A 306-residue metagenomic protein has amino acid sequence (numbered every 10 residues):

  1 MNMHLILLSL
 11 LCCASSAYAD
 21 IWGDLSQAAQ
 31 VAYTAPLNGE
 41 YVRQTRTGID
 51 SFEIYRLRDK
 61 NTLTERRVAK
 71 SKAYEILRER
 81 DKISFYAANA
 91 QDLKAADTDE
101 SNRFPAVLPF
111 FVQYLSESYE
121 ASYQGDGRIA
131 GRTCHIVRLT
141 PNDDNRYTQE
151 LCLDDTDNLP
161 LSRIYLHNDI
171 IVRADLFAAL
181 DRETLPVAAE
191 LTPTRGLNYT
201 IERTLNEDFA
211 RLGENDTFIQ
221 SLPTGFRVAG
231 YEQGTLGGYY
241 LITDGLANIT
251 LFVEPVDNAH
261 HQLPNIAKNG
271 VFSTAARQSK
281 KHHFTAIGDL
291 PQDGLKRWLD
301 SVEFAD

Functional and structural regions predicted by a protein language model:
N2-S9: Sec-dependent signal peptide recognition, specifically the positively charged N-region followed immediately by
S9-L11, S16-N61, Y114-S116, D126 (+1 more regions): N-terminal leader/targeting segments and the immediate start of mature chains
T34-E40, K60-E65, G131-R138, L159-S162 (+2 more regions): Short, hydrophobic/aromatic-rich segments at coil-to-beta transitions
I49-E53, S71-A73, N145-Q149, V172-R173 (+2 more regions): Short, surface-exposed coil-to-beta transition loops
F52-A106, S162-T184: An acidic-aromatic
D99-T148: Intrinsically disordered, low-complexity linker/loop segments enriched in Gly/Pro and charged/polar residues
A130-R195: Gly/Pro-enriched, hydrophobic low-complexity segments that function as extracytoplasmic propeptides/linkers
L197-K280, D293-G294: Short, solvent-exposed recognition patches
